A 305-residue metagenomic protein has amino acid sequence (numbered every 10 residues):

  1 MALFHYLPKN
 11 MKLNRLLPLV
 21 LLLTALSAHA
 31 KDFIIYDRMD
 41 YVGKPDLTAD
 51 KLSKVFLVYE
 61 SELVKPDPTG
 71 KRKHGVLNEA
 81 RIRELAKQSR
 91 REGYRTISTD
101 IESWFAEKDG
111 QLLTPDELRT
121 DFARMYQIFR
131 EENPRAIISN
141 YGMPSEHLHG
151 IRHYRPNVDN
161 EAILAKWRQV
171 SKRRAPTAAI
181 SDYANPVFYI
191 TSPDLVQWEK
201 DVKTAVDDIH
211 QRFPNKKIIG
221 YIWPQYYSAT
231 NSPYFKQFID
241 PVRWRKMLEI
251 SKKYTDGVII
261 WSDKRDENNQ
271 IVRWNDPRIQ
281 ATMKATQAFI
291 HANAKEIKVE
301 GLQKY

Functional and structural regions predicted by a protein language model:
V20-H29: Hydrophobic h-region of N-terminal signal peptides that target proteins for export in Gram-negative bacteria
A30-H74: Boundary/entry segment of secreted carbohydrate-active catalytic domains
D32-I34, K54-F56, Y94-S98, R135-S139 (+3 more regions): Structural preference for beta-strand elements that scaffold enzyme active sites
Y36-R38, A123-Q169, N215-S228: Aromatic-lined carbohydrate-recognition surfaces of secreted/lumenal glycan-active proteins
V42-P45, A80-A86, N160-A175, K200-I209 (+1 more regions): Alpha-helical scaffolding within the catalytic cores of extracellular/periplasmic polymer-degrading hydrolases
Y59-E60, I101, F105, K166-E199 (+1 more regions): Aromatic- and acid-rich polysaccharide-binding/catalytic face of secreted or lumenal carbohydrate-active enzymes
Y189-T230: Glycoside hydrolase catalytic-domain groove-lining segments
Y221-K304: Substrate-binding cleft of secreted/luminal carbohydrate-active enzymes
